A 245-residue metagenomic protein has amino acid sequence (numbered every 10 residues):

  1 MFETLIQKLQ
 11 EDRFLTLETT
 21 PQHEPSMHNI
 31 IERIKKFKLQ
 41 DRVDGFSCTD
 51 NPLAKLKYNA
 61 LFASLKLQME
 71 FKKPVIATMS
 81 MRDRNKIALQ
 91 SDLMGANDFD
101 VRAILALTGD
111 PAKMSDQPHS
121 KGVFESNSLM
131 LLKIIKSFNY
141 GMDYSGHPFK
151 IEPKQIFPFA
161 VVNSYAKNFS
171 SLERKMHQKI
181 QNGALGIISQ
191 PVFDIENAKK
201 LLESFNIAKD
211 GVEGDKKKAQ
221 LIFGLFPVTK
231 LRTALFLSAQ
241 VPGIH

Functional and structural regions predicted by a protein language model:
M1-G45: Conserved N-terminal beta1-alpha1 strand-loop-helix module at the mouth
F2-I6, S26-H28, A54-K66, N85-S91 (+3 more regions): Active-site-adjacent beta->alpha loops and helix N-cap segments on the catalytic face of soluble alpha/beta enzymes
E3-K8, G109, G122-I151, V161-A166 (+1 more regions): Active-site pocket-lining/capping segments in soluble small-molecule metabolic enzymes
I6-Q10, I34-R42, L61-K72, L93-V101 (+3 more regions): Acidic (Asp/Glu)-rich catalytic clusters
R13-P21, D44-C48, V75-M79, I104-A106 (+4 more regions): Hydrophobic faces of well-ordered beta-strands that scaffold small-molecule active sites in alpha/beta enzyme cores
T19-P25, D50-A54, M81-D83, T108-A112 (+3 more regions): Active-site-proximal loop/turn and secondary-structure-junction residues that shape catalytic pockets, frequently
M79-M81, N85-A112: A generic, well-ordered mixed alpha/beta core segment in the N-terminal half of proteins
K86-N97, F169-I180, K200-E203, K230-A239: Catalytic cores of alpha/beta
